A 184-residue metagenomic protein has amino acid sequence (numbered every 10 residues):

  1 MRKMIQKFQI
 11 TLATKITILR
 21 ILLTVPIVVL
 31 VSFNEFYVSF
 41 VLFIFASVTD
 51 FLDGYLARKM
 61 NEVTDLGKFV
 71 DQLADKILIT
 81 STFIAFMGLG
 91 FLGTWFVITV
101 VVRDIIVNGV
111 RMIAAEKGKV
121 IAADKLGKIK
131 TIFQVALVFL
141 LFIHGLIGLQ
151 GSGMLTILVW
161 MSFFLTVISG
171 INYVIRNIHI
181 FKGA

Functional and structural regions predicted by a protein language model:
M1-L52, T131-Q150, F163-A184: Topogenic membrane-insertion module of multi-pass membrane proteins
Q6-A13, D53-L78, G118-K130: Juxtamembrane helix-capping/reentrant segments at transmembrane boundaries
Q6-I16, S32-S39, G67, F86 (+3 more regions): Membrane-interface helix-boundary signature
T14-T17, K59-M112, A136: Multi-pass membrane catalytic core of lipid/isoprenoid biosynthesis enzymes
L23, D53, A74-L78, V107 (+1 more regions): Short active-site segment of divalent metal-dependent hydrolases/proteases that encodes the spacing between
S39-A46, W95-D104, T156-S162: Hydrophobic core segments of alpha-helical transmembrane domains in multi-pass membrane proteins
G54-K59, R111-K117, V174-I178: C-terminal ends of transmembrane helices
